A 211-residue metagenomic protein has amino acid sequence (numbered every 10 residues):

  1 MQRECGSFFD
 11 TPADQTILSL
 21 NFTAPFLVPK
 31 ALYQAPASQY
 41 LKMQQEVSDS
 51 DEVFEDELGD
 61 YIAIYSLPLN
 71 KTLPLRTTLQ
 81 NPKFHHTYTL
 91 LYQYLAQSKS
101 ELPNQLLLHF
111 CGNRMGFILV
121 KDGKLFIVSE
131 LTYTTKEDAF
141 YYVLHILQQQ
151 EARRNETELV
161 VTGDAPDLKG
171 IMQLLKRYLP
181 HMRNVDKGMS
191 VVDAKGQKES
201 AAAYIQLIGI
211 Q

Functional and structural regions predicted by a protein language model:
M1-Q211: Hydrophobic/aromatic-enriched cytosolic interaction surfaces used to assemble or bind macromolecules
